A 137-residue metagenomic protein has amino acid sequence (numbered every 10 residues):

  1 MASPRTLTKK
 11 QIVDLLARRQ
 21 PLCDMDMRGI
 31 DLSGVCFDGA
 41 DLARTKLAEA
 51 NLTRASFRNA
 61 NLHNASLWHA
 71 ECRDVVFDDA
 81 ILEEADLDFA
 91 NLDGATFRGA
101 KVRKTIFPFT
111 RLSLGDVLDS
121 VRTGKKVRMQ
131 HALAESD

Functional and structural regions predicted by a protein language model:
M1-D137: Tandem repeat scaffolds
